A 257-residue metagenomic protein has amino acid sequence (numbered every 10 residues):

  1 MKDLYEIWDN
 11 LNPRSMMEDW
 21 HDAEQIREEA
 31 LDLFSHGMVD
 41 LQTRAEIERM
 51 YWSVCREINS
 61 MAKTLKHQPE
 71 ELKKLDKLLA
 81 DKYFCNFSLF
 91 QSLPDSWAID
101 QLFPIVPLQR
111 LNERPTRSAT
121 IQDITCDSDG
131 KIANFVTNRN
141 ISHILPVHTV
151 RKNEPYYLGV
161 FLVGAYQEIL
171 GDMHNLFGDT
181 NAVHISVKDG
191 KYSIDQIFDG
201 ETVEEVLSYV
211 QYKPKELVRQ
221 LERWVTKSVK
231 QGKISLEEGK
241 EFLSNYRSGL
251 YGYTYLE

Functional and structural regions predicted by a protein language model:
M1-E257: Charged (often Lys/Glu-rich) extended helix/loop segments that serve as interaction or gating elements
